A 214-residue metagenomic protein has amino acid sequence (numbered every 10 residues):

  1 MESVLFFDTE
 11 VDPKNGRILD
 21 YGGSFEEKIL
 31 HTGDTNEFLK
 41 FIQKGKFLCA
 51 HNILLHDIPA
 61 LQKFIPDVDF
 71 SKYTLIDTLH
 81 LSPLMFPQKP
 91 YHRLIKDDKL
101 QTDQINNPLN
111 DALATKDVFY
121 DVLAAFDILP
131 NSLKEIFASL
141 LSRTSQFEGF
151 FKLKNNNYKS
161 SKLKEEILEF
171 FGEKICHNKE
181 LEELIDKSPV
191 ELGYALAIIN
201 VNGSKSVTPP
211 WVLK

Functional and structural regions predicted by a protein language model:
M1-K214: DEDD superfamily 3′-5′ metal-dependent exonuclease/proofreading module
